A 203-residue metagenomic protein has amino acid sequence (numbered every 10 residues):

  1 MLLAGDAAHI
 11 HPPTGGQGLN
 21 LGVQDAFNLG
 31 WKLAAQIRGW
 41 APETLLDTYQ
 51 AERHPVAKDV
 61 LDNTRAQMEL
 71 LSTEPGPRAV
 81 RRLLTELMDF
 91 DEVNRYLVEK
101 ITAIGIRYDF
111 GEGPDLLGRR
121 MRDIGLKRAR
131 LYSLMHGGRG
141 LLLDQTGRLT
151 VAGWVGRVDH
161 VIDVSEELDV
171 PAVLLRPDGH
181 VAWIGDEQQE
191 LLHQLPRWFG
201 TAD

Functional and structural regions predicted by a protein language model:
M1-D47: Active-site-proximal cofactor/substrate-binding loop regions of enzyme domains
A35-D203: Helical substrate-recognition/capping region of FAD-dependent monooxygenase/halogenase enzymes
